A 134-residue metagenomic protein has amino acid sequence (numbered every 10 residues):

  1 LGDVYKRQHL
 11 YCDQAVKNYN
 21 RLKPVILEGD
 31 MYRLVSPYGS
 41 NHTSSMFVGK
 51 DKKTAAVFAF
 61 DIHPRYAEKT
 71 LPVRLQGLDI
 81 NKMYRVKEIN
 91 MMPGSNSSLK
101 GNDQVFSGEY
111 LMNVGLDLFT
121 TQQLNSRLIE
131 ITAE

Functional and structural regions predicted by a protein language model:
L1-Y5: Short, small-residue-biased leader/transition segments that mark boundaries at the very start of proteins
K6-V35: Catalytic cores of secreted or luminal carbohydrate-active enzymes
C12, V57, V86: Active-site and adjacent substrate-binding regions of carbohydrate-active enzymes
A15-L22, M46-V48, M91-P93: A broad, low-specificity signal for short, low-complexity segments enriched in glycine/proline and polar/charged
V25-G29, L34-P37, K50, Q76-N81 (+2 more regions): Surface-exposed loop/turn and secondary-structure junction residues enriched for glycine/proline
L27-Y32, V57-A59, L99-Q104: N-terminal start-of-chain detector that recognizes signal peptides and the immediate post-cleavage beginning
S36-I80: Carbohydrate-binding surface patches
H63-E134: C-terminal beta-sandwich/jelly-roll accessory domains of carbohydrate-active enzymes
